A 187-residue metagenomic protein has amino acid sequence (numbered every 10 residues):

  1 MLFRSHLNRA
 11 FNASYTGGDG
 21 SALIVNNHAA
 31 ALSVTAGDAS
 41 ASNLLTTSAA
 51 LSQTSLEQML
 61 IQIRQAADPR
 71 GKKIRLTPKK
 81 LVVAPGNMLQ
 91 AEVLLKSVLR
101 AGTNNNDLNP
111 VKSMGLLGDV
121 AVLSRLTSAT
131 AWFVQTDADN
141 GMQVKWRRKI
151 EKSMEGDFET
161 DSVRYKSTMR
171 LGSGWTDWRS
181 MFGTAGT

Functional and structural regions predicted by a protein language model:
M1-L2: Short, small-residue-biased leader/transition segments that mark boundaries at the very start of proteins
H6-R9, A101: Generic macromolecular interface patches on structured domains
N8-N26: Short, glycine/acidic-rich hinge or "gate" loops at secondary-structure transitions that mediate conformational
N26, A31-Q65, T77-K80, G86-T187: Sequence/fold signature of self-assembling virion shell proteins
D68-R75: Short, conserved, surface-exposed binding loops centered on an aromatic residue
